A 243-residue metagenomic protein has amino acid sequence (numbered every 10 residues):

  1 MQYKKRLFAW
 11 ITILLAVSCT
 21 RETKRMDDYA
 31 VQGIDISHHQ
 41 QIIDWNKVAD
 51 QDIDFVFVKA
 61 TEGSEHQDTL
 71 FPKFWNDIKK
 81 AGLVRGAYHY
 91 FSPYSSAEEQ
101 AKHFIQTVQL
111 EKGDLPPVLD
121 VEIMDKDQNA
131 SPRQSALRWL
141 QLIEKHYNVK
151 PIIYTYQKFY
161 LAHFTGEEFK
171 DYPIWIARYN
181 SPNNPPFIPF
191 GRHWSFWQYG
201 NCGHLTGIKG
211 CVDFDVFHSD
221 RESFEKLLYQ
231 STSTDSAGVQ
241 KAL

Functional and structural regions predicted by a protein language model:
A9-A16: Bacterial N-terminal signal peptides
T20-E62: Boundary/entry segment of secreted carbohydrate-active catalytic domains
R25-G33, F169-L243: Functionally critical loop-and-helix segments that line ligand-binding/catalytic clefts of soluble enzyme domains
G33-D35, D54-K59, R85-H89, L115-V121 (+3 more regions): Structural recognition of the beta-strand scaffold that forms the well-ordered cores of secreted hydrolase catalytic
I34-D44, A60-F71, Y90-E99, D125-A130 (+1 more regions): Acidic-and-aromatic substrate-binding clefts and catalytic sites of carbohydrate-active enzymes
W45-D52, F71-G82, F104-G113, I188-F190: Acidic (Asp/Glu)-rich catalytic clusters
V48, I78, L119, I143 (+1 more regions): Conserved, mostly hydrophobic/aromatic
P116-F190: Catalytic domains of cell-wall/extracellular-matrix polysaccharide-remodeling enzymes, centered on de-N-acetylation
